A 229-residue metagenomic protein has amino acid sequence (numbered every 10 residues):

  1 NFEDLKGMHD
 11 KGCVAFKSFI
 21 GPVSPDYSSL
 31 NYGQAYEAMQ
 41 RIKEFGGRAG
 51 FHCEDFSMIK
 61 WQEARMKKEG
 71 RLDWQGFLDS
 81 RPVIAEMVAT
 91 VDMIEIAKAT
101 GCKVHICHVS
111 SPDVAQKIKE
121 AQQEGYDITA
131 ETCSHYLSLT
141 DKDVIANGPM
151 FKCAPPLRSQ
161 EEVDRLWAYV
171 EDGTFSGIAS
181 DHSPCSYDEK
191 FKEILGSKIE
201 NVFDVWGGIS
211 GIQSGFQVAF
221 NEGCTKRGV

Functional and structural regions predicted by a protein language model:
N1-I96, D113-A115, L137-D143: Histidine/acidic-residue-rich, glycine-tolerant segments that coordinate divalent metal ions
D10-F16, K43-G46, T100, Q122-T129 (+2 more regions): Glycine-enriched alpha-helix->loop->beta-strand junction motifs that scaffold or abut catalytic
V14-S18, A49-F51, I106, I128-E131 (+1 more regions): Hydrophobic faces of well-ordered beta-strands that scaffold small-molecule active sites in alpha/beta enzyme cores
P22-M39, H105-E120, C153-A168: Active-site glycine- and acidic-residue-rich loops that bind and position anionic ligands or nucleotide-like cofactors
L72-K103, M150, G177, P184-V229: His/Asp/Glu-enriched, well-ordered alpha-helical/loop segment that forms or immediately abuts the divalent-metal
V109-K142, S159, R165-S180, P184-Y187: Hard-cation-handling environments
A154-D164, A168-D172, G215-V229: C-terminal helical cap
